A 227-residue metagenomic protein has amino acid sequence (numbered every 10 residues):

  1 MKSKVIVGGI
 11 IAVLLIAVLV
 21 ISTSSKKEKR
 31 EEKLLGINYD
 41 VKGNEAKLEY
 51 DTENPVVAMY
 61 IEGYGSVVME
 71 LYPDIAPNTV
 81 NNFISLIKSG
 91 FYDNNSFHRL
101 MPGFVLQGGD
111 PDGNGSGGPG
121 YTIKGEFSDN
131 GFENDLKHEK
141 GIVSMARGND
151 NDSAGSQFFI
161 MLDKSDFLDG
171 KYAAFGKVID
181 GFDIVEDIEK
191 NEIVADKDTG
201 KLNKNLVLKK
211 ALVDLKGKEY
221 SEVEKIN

Functional and structural regions predicted by a protein language model:
M1-N227: Cyclophilin-like peptidyl-prolyl cis-trans isomerases
